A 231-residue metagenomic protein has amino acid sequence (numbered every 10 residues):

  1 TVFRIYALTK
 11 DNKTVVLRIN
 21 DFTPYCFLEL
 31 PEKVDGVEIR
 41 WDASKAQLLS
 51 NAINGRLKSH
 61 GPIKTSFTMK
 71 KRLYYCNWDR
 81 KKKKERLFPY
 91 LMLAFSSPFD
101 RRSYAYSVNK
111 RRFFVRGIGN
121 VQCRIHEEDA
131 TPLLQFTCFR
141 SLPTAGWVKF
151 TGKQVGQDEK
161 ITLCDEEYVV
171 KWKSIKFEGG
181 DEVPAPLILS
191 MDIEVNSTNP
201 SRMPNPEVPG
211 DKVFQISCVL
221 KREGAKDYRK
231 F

Functional and structural regions predicted by a protein language model:
T1-F231: The two-metal-ion catalytic cores of nucleic-acid processing enzymes
